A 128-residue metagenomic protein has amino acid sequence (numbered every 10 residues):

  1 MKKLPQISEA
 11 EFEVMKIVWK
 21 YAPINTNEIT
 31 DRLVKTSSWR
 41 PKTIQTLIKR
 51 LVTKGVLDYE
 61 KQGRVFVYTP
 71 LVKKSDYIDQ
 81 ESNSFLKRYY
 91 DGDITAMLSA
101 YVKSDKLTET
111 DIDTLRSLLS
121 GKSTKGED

Functional and structural regions predicted by a protein language model:
L4-A10, Q62-E81: Short, cationic-aromatic polyanion-contact patches
F12-I17, E28: Pre-recognition alpha-helix immediately N-terminal to the DNA-recognition helix within helix-turn-helix or winged-helix
I24-R32: Short acidic, hydrophobic short linear motifs in intrinsically disordered regions
D31-W39: Short helix-coil junctions and helix-kink-helix linkers
Q45-K49: Short, hydrophobic-biased segments on the C-terminal half of alpha helices that form "recognition helices"
G55: Glycine-centered, phosphate/nucleic-acid-interacting loop/turn motifs that mediate DNA/RNA or nucleotide
K73-L98: Conserved segment of winged-helix/HTH DNA-binding domains
Q80, K103-D128: C-terminal regulatory/oligomerization modules of transcriptional regulators
